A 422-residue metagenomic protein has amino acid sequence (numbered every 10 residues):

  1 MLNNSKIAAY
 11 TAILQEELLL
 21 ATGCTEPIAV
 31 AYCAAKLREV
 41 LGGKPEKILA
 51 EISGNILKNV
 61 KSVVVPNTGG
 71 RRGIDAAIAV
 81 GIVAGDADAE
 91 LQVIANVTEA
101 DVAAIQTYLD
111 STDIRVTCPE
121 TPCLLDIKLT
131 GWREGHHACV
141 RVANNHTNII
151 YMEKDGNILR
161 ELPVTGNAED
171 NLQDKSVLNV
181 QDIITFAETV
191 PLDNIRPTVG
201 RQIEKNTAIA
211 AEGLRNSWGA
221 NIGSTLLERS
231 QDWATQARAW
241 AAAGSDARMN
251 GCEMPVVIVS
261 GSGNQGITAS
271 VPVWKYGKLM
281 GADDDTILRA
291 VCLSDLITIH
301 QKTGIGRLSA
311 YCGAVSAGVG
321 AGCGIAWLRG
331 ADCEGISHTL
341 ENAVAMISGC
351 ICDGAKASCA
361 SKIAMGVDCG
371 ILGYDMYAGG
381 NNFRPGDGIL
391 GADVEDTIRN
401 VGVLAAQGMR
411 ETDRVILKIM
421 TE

Functional and structural regions predicted by a protein language model:
M1-T11, K44-K58, D232-G251, D283-Q301 (+1 more regions): Acidic-glycine-rich active-site phosphate/pyrophosphate-binding loop
L2, I7, A21-T25, N55-N59 (+7 more regions): A structural signal for small-residue-enriched, beta-sheet-centric alpha/beta enzyme cores and oligomeric scaffold folds
Y10-L19, I56-V65, A247-I258, T298-R307 (+1 more regions): Glycine/charged-rich beta-loop-alpha catalytic/anionic-binding loops adjacent to active sites
L20-K36, M254-V271, C312-S316: Conserved phosphate/anionic-ligand binding catalytic regions in large, soluble enzymes, centered on
A31-L124, G131: Early transmembrane hairpin of solute transport permeases
R38-V40, P66, Y276-R289, I299-M365 (+1 more regions): Hydrophobic alpha-helical bundle architecture
K44-I48, A89-I94, V116-T117, D193-V199 (+7 more regions): Flexible, glycine/charged-enriched surface loops at secondary-structure junctions
L109-G251, K418-E422: Signature of multi-pass transmembrane helix bundles
